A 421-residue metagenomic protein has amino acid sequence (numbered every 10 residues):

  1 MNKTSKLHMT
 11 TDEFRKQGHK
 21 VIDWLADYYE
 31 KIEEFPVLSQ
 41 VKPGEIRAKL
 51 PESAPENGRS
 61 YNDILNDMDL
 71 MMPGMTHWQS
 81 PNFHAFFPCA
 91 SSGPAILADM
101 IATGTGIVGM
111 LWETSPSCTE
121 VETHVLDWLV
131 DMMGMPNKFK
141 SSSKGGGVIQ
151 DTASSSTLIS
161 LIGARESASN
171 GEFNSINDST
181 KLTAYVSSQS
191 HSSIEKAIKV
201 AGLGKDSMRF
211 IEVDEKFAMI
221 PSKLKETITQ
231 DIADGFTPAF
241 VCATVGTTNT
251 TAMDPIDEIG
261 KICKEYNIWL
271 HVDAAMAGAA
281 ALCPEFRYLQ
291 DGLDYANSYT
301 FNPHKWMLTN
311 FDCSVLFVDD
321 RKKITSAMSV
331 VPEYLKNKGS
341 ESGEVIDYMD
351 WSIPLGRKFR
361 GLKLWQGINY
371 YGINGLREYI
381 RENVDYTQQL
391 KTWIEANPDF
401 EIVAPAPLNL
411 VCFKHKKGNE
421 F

Functional and structural regions predicted by a protein language model:
M1-K144: N-terminal entrance/gating region of PLP-dependent enzymes' catalytic architecture
F35, I394-A406: Flexible, glycine/charged-enriched surface loops at secondary-structure junctions
I101, E122, L126-L129, S156-A164 (+2 more regions): Buried hydrophobic packing segments
L129-I162, R209-E212: Short loop-beta-helix segment that forms the pyridoxal 5′-phosphate
S142-K144, S179, A404-N409: Short Gly/Ser/Thr- and Asp/Glu-enriched loop/turn motifs at secondary-structure junctions
S156-T325: Conserved PLP-enzyme active-site core in the AAT-like
D291-E395: Active-site C-terminal subdomain of aminotransferase-like
I402-F421: Conserved PLP-binding catalytic core of the aspartate aminotransferase-like
